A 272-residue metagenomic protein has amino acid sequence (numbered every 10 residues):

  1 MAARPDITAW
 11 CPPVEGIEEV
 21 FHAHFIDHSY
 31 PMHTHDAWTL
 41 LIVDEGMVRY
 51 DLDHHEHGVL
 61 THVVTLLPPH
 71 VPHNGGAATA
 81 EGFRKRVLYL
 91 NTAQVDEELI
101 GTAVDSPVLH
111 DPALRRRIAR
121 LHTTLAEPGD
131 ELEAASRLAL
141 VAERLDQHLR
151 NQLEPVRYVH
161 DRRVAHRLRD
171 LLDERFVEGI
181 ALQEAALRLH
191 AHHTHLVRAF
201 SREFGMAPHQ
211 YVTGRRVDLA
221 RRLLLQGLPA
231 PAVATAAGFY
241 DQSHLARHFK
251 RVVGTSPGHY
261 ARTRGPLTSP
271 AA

Functional and structural regions predicted by a protein language model:
M1-C11, T263-A272: Short, low-complexity, intrinsically disordered N-terminal peptides in bacterial proteins
A2-V104: N-terminal regulatory/effector-sensing and dimerization cores that precede helix-turn-helix DNA-binding domains
H33-H35, H73, H192-H195, H209 (+1 more regions): Histidine-centered active-site/metal-ligand motif
E98-R157, D170: Amphipathic alpha-helical segments enriched in hydrophobic/aromatic residues interleaved with Lys/Arg
R150-V156, V197-R198, R202-F204: Short, Lys/Arg-enriched N-terminal segment that forms or immediately precedes the first helix of a structured domain
D170, E174, G179-E184, A191 (+3 more regions): Terminal helix-turn-helix DNA-binding modules in bacterial transcription factors
